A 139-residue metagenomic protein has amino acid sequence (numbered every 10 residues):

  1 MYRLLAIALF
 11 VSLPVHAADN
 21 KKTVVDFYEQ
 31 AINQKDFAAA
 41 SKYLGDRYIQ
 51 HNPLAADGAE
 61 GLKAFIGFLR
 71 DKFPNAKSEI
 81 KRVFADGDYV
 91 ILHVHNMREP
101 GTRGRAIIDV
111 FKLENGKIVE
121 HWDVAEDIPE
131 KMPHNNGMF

Functional and structural regions predicted by a protein language model:
L4-L13: Sec-dependent N-terminal signal peptides
V15-F139: C-terminal and inter-domain tail/linker signature
